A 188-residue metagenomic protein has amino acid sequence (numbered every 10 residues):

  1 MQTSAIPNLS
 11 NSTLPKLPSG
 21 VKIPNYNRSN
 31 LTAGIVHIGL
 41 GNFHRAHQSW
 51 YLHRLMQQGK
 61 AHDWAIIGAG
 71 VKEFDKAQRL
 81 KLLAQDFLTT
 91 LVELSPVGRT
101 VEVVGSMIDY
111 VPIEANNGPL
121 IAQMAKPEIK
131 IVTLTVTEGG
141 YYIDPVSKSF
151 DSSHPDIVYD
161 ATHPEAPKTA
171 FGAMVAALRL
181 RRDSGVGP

Functional and structural regions predicted by a protein language model:
M1-P188: Non-transmembrane, aqueous-exposed alpha-helical and coiled segments at domain scale
